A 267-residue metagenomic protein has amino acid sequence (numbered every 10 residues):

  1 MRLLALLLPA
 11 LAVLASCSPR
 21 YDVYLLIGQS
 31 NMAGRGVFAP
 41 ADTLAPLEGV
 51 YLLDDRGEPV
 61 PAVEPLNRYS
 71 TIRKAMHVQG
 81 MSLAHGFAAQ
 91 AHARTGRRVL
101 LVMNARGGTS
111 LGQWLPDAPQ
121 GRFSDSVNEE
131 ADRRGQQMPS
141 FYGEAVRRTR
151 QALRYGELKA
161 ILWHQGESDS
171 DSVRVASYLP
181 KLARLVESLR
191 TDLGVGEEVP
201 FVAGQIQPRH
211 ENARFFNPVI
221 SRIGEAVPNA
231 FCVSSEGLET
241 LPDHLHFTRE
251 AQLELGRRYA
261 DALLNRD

Functional and structural regions predicted by a protein language model:
M1-L4: Positively charged n-region of N-terminal signal peptides that target proteins for export
L7-R20: Bacterial Sec-dependent signal peptides at the C-terminal "C-region" and cleavage site
S18-D267: Cell-envelope and extracellular/periplasmic
